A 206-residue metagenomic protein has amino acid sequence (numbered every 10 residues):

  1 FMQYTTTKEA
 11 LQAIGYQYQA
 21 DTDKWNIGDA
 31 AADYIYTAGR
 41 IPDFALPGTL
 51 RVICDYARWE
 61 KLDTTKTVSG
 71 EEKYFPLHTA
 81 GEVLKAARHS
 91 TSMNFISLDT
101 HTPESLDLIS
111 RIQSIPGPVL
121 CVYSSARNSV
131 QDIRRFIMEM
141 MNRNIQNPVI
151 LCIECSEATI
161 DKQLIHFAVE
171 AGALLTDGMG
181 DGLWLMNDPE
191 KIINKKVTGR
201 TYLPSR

Functional and structural regions predicted by a protein language model:
F1-Q131, D161: Active-site beta->alpha loop and helix N-cap motifs at the rims of alpha/beta catalytic domains
E82, S90-R206: Catalytic alpha/beta core domains of metabolic enzymes, predominantly
